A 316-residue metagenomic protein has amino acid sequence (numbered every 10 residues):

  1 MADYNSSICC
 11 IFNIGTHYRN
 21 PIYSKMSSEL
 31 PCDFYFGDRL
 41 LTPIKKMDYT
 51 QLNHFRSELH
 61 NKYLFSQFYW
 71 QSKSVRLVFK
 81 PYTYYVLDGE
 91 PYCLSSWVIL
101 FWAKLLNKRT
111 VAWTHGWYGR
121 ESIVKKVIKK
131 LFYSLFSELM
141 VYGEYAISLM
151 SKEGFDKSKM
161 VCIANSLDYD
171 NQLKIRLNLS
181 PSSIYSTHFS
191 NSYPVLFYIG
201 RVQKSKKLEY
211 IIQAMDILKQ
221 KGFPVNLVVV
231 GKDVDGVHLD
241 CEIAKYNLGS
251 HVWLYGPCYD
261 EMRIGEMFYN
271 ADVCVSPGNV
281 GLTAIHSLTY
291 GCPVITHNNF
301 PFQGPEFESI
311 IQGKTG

Functional and structural regions predicted by a protein language model:
M1-L59, K80: N-terminal subdomain of nucleotide-sugar transferases
C9, T187-K206, I212-M215: Conserved donor-binding/catalytic core segment of Leloir-type glycosyltransferases
Y23, L196, I211-I212, L227: A structural motif in glycosyltransferase catalytic domains
L106-V127, L135-E138: A short, histidine- and acid-enriched strand-loop-helix "catalytic/donor-clamping" loop that lines the nucleotide-sugar
S134-I184, N191, Y198: Donor nucleotide-sugar binding/catalytic pocket of nucleotide-sugar-dependent glycosyltransferases
V230, V237-C258: Nucleotide-activated donor-binding/catalytic signature segment of Leloir-type glycosyltransferases, i.e., the conserved
P257, G265-A271, S287: Short alpha-helical donor nucleotide-sugar binding micro-motif in glycosyltransferases
E266-L282, C292-P293, N299-F300: Acidic donor-binding loop of glycosyltransferase active sites
